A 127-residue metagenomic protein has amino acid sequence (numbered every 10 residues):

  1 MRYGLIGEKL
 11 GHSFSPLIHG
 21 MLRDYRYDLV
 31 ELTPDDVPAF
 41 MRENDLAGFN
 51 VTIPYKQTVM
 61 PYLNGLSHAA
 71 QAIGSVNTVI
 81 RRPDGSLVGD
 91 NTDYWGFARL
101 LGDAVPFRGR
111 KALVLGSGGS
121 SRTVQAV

Functional and structural regions predicted by a protein language model:
R2-V105: Phosphate/diphosphate ligand-binding glycine-rich loop within oxidoreductases
G4, L113-L115: Conserved beta-strand elements of the Class I
E8, G116-G118: Glycine-rich Rossmann-fold phosphate-binding loop(s) that bind the pyrophosphate of adenine dinucleotide cofactors
P106-K111: Short helix-loop-beta connector
S121-R122: N-terminal Rossmann-fold NAD(P) dinucleotide-binding loop
